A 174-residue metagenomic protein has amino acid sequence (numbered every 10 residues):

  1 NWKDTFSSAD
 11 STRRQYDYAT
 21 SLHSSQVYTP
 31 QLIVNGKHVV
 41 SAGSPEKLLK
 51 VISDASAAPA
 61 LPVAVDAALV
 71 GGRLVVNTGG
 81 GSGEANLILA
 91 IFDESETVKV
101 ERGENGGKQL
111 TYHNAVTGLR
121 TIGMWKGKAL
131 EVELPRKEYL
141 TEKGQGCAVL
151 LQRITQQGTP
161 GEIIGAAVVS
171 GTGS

Functional and structural regions predicted by a protein language model:
W2-T29, K37-S174: Short, conserved sequence motifs used for protein processing/export or organelle targeting and for catalysis
L32: Ligand-binding face of N-terminal immunoglobulin V-set domains in extracellular IgSF glycoproteins
